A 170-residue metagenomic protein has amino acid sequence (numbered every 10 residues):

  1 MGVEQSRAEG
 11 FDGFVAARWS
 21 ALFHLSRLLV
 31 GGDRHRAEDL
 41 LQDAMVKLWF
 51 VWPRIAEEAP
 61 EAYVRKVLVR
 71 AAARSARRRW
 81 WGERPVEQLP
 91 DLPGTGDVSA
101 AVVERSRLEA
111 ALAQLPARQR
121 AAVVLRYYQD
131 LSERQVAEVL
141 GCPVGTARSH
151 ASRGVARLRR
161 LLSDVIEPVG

Functional and structural regions predicted by a protein language model:
G2, E9, E83-A113: Acidic, proline/glycine-rich intrinsically disordered inter-domain spacer in sigma factors
V3, A113, A117, Q129-T146: Helix-turn-helix DNA-binding module
F14-R34, M45, F50-V51, L112: Amphipathic, Lys/Arg- and hydrophobic-enriched alpha-helical face
D39-V46, F50, E58-R70: Structural recognition of an alpha-helix C-terminal capping motif at a helix-to-coil junction
K66-E87, A100-A101: Arg/Lys-rich amphipathic alpha helix in sigma70-family domain 2
A122-R126: A short pre-motif secondary-structure segment
L140-D164: DNA-recognition helix of helix-turn-helix
